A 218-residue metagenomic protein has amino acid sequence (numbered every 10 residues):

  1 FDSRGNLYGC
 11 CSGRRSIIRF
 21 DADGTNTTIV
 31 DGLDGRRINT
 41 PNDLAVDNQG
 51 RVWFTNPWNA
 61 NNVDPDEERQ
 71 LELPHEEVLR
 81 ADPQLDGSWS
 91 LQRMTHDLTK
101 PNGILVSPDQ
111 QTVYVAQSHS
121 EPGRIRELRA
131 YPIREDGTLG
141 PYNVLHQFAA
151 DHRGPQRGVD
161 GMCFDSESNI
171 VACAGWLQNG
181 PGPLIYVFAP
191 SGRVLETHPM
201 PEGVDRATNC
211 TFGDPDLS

Functional and structural regions predicted by a protein language model:
F1-A22, N26: Extended, compositionally biased flexible segments
F1-L7, D34-V52, W58-N59, E72-E77 (+5 more regions): Beta-rich, blade/repeat-based domains predominating in secreted/periplasmic proteins but also intracellular
S12-G13, N61-E76, S120-R126, W176-G182: Short, solvent-exposed loop/turn segments at conserved positions within beta-propeller repeat blades
F20-G24, Q70-Q84, L128-I133, I185-S191: Beta-propeller blade signature
A22, D31-G32, P83, H96 (+4 more regions): Active-site donor-binding loop signature of nucleotide-sugar glycosyltransferases
G24-T28, L85-Q92, E135-N143, G192-E196: Beta-strand initiation motifs
S120-I133, L139-L195: Loop/turn-rich, solvent-exposed surfaces of beta-rich toroidal or solenoidal domains
Q178-S218: C-terminal closing repeat unit and adjoining cap/tail of repeat-based domains
